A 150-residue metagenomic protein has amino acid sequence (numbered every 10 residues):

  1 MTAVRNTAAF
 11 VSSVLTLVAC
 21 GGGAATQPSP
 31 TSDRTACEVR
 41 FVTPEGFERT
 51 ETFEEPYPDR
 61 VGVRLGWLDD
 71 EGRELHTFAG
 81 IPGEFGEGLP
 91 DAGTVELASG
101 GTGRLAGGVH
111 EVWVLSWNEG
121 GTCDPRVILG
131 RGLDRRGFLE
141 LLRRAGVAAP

Functional and structural regions predicted by a protein language model:
M1-V18: Sec-dependent bacterial lipoprotein signal peptides
V14-T16, R64, E96, R104 (+2 more regions): Acidic/proline-rich low-complexity IDRs
G21-A24: Bacterial signal peptide processing site
P30-E87, G107-V114: Secretory pathway targeting signatures of secreted, lumenal, and periplasmic proteins
V39-R40, E45-F47, P125-P150: Surface-exposed amphipathic alpha-helical segments
G83-L133: Signature of long, low-cysteine stretches enriched in small and polar/charged residues
